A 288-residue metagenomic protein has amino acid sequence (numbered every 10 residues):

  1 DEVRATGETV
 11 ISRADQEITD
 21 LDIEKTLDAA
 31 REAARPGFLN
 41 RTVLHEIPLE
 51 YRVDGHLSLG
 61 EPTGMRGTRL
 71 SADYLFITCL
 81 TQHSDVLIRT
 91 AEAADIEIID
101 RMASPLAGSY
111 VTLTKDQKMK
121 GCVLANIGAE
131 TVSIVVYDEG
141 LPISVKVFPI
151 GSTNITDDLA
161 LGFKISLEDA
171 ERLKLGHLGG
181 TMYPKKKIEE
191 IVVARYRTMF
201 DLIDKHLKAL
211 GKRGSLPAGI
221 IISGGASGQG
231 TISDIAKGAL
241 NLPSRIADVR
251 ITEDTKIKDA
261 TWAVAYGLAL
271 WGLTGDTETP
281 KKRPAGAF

Functional and structural regions predicted by a protein language model:
D1-C122, H177-G180, I188-V193, D204 (+2 more regions): Nucleotide/phosphate-binding catalytic cleft detector across ATP-hydrolyzing and phosphate-transferring enzymes
E8-D15, P142-L159, F163-I165: Short glycine-rich, Thr/Ser-proximal phosphate-binding strand/loop in the N-terminal lobe of ATP-dependent enzymes
A91, L159, I203, I222 (+1 more regions): Residue-level signature of catalytic and energy-coupling elements of molecular machines, predominantly ATP/GTP-dependent
L113-S144, L159: Gly/Thr-rich phosphate-binding beta-strand-loop-beta motif of the actin/hexokinase/Hsp70
D138, I232-T252: Catalytic phosphate/nucleotide-handling subdomain of diverse soluble enzymes
F163-R195: A mobile "lid/hinge" subdomain adjacent to the ATP/sugar-phosphate binding pocket shared across diverse ATP-dependent
S215-A239: Glycine-rich phosphate-binding loops at beta-strand->alpha-helix junctions
R245-A287: Glycine-rich phosphate-binding/hydrolytic loop that grips phosphoryl groups
